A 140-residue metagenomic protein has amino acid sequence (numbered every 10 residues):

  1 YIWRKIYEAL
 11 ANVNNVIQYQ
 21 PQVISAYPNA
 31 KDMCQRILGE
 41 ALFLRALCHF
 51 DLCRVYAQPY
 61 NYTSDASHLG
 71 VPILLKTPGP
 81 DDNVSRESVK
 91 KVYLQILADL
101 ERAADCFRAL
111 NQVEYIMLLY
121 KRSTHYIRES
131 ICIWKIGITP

Functional and structural regions predicted by a protein language model:
Y1-Y56, E87, A104-L110: Conserved, well-structured interaction surfaces
R4-I6, D32, G39, V71 (+2 more regions): Start-of-helix signal in alpha-solenoid helical-repeat scaffolds, especially tetratricopeptide repeats
N12, L42, V92, D99 (+2 more regions): Alpha-helical solenoid repeat scaffolds, predominantly canonical TPR units
N29, R36, F43, H68 (+2 more regions): Residue signature of alpha-solenoid helical repeat architecture, marking inter-repeat boundaries and helix-start
A30-D32, V55-K90, L94: Short coil/linker segments at helix-helix boundaries
C53, Q58-N61, I133-T139: Bacterial peptidoglycan biogenesis and beta-lactam-recognition machinery
R102-A109, S130-W134: Long, acidic/polar, low-complexity amphipathic helices and coiled-coil-like
K121-R122, Y126-P140: Aromatic-residue-lined binding/catalytic grooves and analogous aromatic/hydrophobic interfacial grooves in multimeric
